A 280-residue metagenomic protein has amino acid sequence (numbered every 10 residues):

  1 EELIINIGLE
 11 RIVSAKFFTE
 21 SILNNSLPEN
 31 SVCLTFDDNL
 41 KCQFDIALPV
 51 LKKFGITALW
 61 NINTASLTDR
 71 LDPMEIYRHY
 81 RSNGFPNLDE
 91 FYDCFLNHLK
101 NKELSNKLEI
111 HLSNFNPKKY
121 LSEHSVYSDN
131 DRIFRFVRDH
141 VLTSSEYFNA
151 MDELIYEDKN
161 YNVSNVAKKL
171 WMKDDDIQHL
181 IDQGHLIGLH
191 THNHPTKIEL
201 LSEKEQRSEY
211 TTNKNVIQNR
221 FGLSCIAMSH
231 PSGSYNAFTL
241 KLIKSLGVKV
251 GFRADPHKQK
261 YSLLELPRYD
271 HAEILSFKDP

Functional and structural regions predicted by a protein language model:
E1, F44, N130, L170-D174 (+1 more regions): A structural signal for well-ordered alpha-helical scaffolds and beta->alpha junctions
E1-T35, K41-C42, R70-P73, Y77-Y80 (+3 more regions): C-terminal active-site subregion of NodB/CE4 polysaccharide deacetylases
N24, D45, V50: Short active-site loop/helix that positions an aromatic residue
L40, P49-N61, S122, S128-V163 (+3 more regions): CE4/NodB-like, metal-dependent polysaccharide N-deacetylase domain that modifies extracellular/periplasmic N-acetylated
T64-T68: Short beta-alpha junction loops
R70-Q183: Extended, charge-rich helix/loop segments that form flexible, surface "patches" used to engage negatively charged
